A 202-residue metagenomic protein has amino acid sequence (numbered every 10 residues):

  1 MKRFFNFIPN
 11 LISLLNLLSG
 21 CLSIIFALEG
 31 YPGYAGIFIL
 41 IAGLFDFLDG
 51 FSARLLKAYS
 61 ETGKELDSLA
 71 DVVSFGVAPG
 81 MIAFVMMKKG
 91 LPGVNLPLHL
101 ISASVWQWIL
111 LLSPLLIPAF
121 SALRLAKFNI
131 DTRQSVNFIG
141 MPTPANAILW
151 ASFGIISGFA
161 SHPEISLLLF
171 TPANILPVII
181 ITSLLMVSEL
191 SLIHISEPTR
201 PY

Functional and structural regions predicted by a protein language model:
M1-F4, L28-Y34, L100-I109, D131-Q134 (+2 more regions): Short juxtamembrane and helix-loop transition motifs at transmembrane-helix boundaries in membrane proteins
M1-G50: Topogenic membrane-insertion module of multi-pass membrane proteins
P9-S13, L55-A126, G154: Multi-pass membrane catalytic core of lipid/isoprenoid biosynthesis enzymes
G36-L44, Q107-I117, F170-I180: Structural signature of hydrophobic alpha-helical transmembrane segments
A42-D46, L116-R124, G154, V178-E189: Alpha-helical transmembrane segments of multi-pass membrane proteins
G50-S60, A122-S135, G140, V187-I193: C-terminal ends of transmembrane helices
A151-H162: Hydrophobic alpha-helical transmembrane segments in multi-pass integral membrane proteins
H194-Y202: Single conserved hydrophobic/aromatic residue that forms the stacking wall/gate of nucleotide- or nucleobase-binding
